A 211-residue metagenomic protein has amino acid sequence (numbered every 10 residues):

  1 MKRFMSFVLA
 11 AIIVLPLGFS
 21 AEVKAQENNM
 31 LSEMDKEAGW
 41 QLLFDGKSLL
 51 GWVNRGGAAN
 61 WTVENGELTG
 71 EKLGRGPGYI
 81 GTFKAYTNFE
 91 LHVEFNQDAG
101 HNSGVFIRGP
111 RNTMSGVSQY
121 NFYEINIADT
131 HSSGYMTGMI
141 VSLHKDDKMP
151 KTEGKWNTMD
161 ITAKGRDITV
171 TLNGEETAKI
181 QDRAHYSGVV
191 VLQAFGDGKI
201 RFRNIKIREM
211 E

Functional and structural regions predicted by a protein language model:
M1-L9: Bacterial N-terminal signal peptides that target proteins for export
V8-G18: Bacterial N-terminal signal peptides
A21-E211: Carbohydrate-interacting regions of secretory-pathway proteins
